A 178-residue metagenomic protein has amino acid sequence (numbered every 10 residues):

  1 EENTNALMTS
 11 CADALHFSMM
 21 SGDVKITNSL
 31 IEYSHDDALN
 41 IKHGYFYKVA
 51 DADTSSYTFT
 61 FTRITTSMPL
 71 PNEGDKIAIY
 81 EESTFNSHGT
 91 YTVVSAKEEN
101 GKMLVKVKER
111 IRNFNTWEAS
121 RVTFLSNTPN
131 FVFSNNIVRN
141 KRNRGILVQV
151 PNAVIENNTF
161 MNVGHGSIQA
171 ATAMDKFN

Functional and structural regions predicted by a protein language model:
E2-D13, G22, H35-I41, R142-Q149 (+1 more regions): Short glycine/acidic-rich loop motifs that flank beta-strands on beta-rich extracellular proteins
M20-K25, P129-V132, V150-I155: Short "repeat-start/strand-capping" segments in structured domains, especially the N-termini of parallel beta-helix
T58-T66: Short alpha-helix capping/helix-loop boundary micro-motifs
T66-K102: Ser/Thr/Gly-rich low-complexity blocks that favor extended beta-strand/coil architectures
S87-V132, R139, L147: Small/polar beta-strand repeat architecture
R121-V122, N143-R144, A173-N178: Short, contiguous acidic/charged loop-to-helix segments that flank catalytic cores in large enzymes
